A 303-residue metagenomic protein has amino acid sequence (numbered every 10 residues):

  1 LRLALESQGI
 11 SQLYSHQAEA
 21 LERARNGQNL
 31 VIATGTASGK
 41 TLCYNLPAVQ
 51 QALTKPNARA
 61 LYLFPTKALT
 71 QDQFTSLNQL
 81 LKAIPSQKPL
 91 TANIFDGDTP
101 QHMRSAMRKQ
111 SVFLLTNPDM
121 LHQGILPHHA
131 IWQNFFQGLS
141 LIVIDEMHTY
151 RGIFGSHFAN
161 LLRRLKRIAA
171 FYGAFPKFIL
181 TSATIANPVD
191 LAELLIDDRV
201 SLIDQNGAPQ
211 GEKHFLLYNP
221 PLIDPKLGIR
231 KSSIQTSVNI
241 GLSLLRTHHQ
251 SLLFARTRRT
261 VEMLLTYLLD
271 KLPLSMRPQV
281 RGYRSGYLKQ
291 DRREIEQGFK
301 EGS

Functional and structural regions predicted by a protein language model:
L1-A33: Conserved pre-motif I regulatory segment
E22-N26, L30, T41-P56, R163-K166: Walker A/P-loop NTP-binding motif
R59-Y62, T66-Q73, G241-K271: Conserved strand-helix element at the start of the C-terminal RecA-like helicase core
L69-D96, L194-V200, L272: Conserved helix-turn-beta segment of the N-terminal RecA-like "Helicase ATP-binding" lobe in SF1/SF2 helicases
A92-R104, D119, N206, R256-R259 (+1 more regions): Conserved helicase motor
G97-S140, R293, Q297-E301: Conserved helix/coil segment N-terminal to the catalytic DExD/H
P118-Y172: SF2 helicase catalytic motif II
K177-T181, I185, V189-V261: Conserved interdomain linker/interface between the two RecA-like ATPase lobes of SF2 helicase motors
